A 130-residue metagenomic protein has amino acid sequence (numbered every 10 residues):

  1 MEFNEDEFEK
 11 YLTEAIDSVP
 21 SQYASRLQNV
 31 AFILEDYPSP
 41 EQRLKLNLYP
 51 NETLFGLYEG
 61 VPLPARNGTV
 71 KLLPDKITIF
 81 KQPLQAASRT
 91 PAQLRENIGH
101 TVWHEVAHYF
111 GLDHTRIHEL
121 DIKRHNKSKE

Functional and structural regions predicted by a protein language model:
M1-N67, L72, P83-A86, P91: A metal-dependent hydrolase signature that marks the N-terminal structural subdomain at the beginning of catalytic folds
N51-G99, Y109-E130: Active-site scaffold of zinc-dependent metalloenzymes
V102: Walker B beta-strand of ABC/ABC-like P-loop ATPase nucleotide-binding domains, specifically the conserved hydrophobic
E105: Walker B catalytic acidic pair
